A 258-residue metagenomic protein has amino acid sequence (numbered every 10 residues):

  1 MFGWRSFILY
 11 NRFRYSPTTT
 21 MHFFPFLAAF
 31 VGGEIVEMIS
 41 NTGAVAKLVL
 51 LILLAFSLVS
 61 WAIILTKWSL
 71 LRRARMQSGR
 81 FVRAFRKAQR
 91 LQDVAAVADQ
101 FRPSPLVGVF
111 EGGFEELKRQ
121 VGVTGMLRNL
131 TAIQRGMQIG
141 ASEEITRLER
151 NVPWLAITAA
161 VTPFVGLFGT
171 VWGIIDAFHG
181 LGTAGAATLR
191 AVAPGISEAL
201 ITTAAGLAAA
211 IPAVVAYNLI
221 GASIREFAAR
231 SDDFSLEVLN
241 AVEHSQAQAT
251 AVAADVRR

Functional and structural regions predicted by a protein language model:
N11-T42, T188: Short, strongly hydrophobic alpha-helical membrane anchors
V31-K47, R147-P153, I157: Juxtamembrane loop-transmembrane helix junctions in multi-pass integral membrane proteins, especially the extracellular
T42-Q89, V94: Transmembrane alpha-helix/interfacial motif
G43, W61, V94, F110 (+3 more regions): Residue-level signature of catalytic and energy-coupling elements of molecular machines, predominantly ATP/GTP-dependent
A74-T188, V215-R258: Predominantly long cytosolic amphipathic alpha-helical stalk/bundle segments
G185-A199: Hydrophobic alpha-helical transmembrane segments and adjacent short intramembrane/lumenal linkers of inner/organellar
E198-A213: Hydrophobic alpha-helical transmembrane segments of polytopic membrane proteins
